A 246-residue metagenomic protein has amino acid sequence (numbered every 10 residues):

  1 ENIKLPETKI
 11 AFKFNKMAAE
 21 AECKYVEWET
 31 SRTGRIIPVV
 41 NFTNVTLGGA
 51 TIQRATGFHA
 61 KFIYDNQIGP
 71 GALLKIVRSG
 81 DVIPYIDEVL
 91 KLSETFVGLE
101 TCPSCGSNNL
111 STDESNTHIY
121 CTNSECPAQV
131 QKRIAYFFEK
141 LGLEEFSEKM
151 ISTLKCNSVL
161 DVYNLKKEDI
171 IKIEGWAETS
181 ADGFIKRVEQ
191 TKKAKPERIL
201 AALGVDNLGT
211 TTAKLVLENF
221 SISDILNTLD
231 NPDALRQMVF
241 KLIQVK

Functional and structural regions predicted by a protein language model:
E1-K246: RNA/tRNA-interacting regions in translation and RNA-turnover enzymes
